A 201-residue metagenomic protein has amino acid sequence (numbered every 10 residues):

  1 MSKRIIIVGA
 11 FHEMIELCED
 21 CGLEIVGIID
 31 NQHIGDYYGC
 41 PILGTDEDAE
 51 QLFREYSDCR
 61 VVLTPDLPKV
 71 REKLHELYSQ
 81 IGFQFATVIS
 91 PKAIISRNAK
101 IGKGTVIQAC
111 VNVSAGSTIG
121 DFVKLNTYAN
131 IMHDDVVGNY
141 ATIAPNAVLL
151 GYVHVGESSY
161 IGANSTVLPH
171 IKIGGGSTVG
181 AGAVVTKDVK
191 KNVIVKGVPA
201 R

Functional and structural regions predicted by a protein language model:
M1-C59, L63-P65: A solvent-exposed beta-alpha-beta segment
H12-E13, K69-V70, K100, V184: Short alpha-helical
E16-D20, K73-L77, I119, K191: Short amphipathic alpha-helical segments
C18, V61, F85, M132-H133: Generic structural signal for conserved hydrophobic packing positions in ordered secondary structure
I42-T45, Q80, G104-V106: Short, hinge-like loop/turn segments at secondary-structure boundaries
L63, V70-I89: Glycine/small-residue-rich loop that forms an oxyanion/phosphate-binding "nest" at active or ligand-binding sites
P65-D66, P199: Short glycine-/small-residue-rich Rossmann-like dinucleotide-binding loops
T87-K196, A200-R201: Structural signal for interior beta-strand "rungs" in well-ordered beta-sheet cores of soluble enzyme domains
